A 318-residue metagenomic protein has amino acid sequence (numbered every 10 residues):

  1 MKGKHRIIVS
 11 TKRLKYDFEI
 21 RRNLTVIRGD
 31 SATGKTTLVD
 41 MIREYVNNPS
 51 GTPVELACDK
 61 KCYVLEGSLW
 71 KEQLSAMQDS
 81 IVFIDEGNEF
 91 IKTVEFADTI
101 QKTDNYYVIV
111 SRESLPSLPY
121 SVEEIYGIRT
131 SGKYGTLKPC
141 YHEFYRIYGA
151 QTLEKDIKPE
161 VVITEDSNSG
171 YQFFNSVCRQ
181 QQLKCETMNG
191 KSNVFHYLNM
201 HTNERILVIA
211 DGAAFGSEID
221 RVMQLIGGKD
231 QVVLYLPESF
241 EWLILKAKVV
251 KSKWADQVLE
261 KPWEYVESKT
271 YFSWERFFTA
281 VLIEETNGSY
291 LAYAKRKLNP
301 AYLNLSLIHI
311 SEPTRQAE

Functional and structural regions predicted by a protein language model:
M1-Y16: N-terminal pre-Walker A segment at the start of P-loop NTPase domains
G34: Conserved glycine(s) of the Walker
L38-D40: Post-Walker A alpha-helix
K71-V94: Conserved P-loop NTPase "ATPase switch" module shared by AAA+ and STAND
F83, N105-E113: Structural recognition of the conserved hydrophobic beta-strand(s) that form the central parallel beta-sheet of P-loop
L118-G216: RecA-like P-loop NTPase motor core
I209-N287: Activity-critical C-terminal alpha-helical subdomain
I308-E318: Single conserved hydrophobic/aromatic residue that forms the stacking wall/gate of nucleotide- or nucleobase-binding
